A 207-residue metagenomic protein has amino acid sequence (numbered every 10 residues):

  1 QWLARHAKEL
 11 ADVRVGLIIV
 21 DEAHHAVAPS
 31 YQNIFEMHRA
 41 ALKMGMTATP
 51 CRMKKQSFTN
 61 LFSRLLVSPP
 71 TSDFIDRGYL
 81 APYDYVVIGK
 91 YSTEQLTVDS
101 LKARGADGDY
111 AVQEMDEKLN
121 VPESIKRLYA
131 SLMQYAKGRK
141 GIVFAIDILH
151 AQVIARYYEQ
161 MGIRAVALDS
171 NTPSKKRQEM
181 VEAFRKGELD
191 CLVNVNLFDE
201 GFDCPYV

Functional and structural regions predicted by a protein language model:
Q1-L17, A28-N33: Conserved helix/coil segment N-terminal to the catalytic DExD/H
Q1-W2, E22, M46-P50, A145-D147 (+1 more regions): A short beta-strand-to-loop transition that corresponds to the Sensor-1 phosphate-sensing loop of AAA+ P-loop ATPases
W2, E22-A26, N33, E200-D203: Residues immediately C-terminal
R5, R52-S57, Y83, E94-T97 (+1 more regions): Switch/connector loops and helix/strand junctions flanking conserved nucleotide-binding motifs in nucleotide-processing
H6, I142, A151-E159, I163-F202: Conserved helicase ATPase core of P-loop NTP-dependent helicases/translocases
L17, H24-V86: Post-DEXD/H (motif II) to motif III coupling segment of the RecA-like Helicase ATP-binding lobe
I18, E22-H24, A151, F198 (+1 more regions): Conserved Walker B
L65-I142: Conserved interdomain linker/interface between the two RecA-like ATPase lobes of SF2 helicase motors
